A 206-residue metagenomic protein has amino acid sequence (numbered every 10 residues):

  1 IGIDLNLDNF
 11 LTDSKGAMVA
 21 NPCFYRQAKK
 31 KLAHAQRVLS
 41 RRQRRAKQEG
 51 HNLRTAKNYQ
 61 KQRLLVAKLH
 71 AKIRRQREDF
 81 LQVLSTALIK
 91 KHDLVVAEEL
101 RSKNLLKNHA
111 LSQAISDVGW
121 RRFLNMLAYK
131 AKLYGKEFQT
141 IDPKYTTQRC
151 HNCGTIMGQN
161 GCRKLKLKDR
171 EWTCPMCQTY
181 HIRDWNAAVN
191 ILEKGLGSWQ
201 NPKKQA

Functional and structural regions predicted by a protein language model:
I1-A206: Positively charged, helix-rich recognition surfaces that bind polyanionic ligands
